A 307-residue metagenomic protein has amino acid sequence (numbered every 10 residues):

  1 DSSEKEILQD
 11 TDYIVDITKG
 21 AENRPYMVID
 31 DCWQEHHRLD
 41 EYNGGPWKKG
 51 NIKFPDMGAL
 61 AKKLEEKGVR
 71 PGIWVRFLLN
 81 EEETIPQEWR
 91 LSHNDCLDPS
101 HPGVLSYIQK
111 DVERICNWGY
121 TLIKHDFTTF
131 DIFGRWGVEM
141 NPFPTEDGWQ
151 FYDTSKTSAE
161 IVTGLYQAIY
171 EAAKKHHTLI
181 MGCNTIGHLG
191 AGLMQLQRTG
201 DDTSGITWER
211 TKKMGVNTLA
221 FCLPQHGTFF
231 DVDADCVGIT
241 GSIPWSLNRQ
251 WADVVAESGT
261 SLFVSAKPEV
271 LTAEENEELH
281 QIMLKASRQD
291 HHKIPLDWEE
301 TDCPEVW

Functional and structural regions predicted by a protein language model:
D1-A21, H292-W307: Domain-scale selection of a single, long terminal region that carries the protein's primary operational module
S2-T18, P102-C116, N248-R249: Short, acidic/polar
V15-D16, L60, D111-V112, A168-I169 (+3 more regions): Generic recognition of flexible, low-complexity loop/linker segments
A21-I239: Aromatic- and carboxylate-enriched substrate-binding clefts and catalytic-loop regions of carbohydrate-active enzymes
Y120, V254-V270: Substrate-binding cleft of secreted/luminal carbohydrate-active enzymes
L223-G238, S242, F263-W307: Glycan-recognition and catalytic regions of carbohydrate-active enzymes
T240-A256: Structural motif
